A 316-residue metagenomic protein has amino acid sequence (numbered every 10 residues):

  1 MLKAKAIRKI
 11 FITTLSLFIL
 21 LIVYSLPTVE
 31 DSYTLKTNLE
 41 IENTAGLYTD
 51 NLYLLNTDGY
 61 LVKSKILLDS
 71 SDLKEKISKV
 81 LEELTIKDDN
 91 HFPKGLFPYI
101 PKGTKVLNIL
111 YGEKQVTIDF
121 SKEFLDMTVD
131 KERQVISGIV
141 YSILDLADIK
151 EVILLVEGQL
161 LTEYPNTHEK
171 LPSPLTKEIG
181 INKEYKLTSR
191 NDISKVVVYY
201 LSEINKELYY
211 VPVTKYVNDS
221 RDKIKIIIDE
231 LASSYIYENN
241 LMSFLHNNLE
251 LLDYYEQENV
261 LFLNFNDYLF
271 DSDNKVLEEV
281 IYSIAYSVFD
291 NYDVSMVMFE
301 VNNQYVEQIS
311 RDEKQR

Functional and structural regions predicted by a protein language model:
M1-R316: Bimodal "functional hotspot" detector
